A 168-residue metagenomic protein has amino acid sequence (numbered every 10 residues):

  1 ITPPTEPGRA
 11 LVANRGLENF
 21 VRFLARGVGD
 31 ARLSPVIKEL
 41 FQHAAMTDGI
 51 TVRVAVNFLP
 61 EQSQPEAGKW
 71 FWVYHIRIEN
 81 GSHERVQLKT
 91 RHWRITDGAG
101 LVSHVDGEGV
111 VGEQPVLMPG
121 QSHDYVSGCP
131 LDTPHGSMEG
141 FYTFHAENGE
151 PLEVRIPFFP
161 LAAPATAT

Functional and structural regions predicted by a protein language model:
I1-P3, P7-L24: Generic low-complexity, intrinsically disordered segments
N19, A25-V36, Q42: Short, positively charged and aromatic/hydrophobic N-terminal segments
I37-G68: Low-complexity, acidic Ser/Thr/Pro/Gly-rich terminal tails and inter-domain linkers that flank the onset of structured
K69-Y74, M138-E139: Short, solvent-exposed loop/turn segments enriched in Ser/Thr/Gly
I78-S82: Asparagine-centered strand-capping/turn motif at beta-strand->loop junctions
E84-S103: Short acidic, flexible loop segments centered on an aromatic residue
V105-T133: Intrinsically disordered, low-complexity Pro/Gly/Ser/Thr-rich segments with frequent PxxP/GP/PP motifs and embedded
P130-T168: Terminal connector regions
